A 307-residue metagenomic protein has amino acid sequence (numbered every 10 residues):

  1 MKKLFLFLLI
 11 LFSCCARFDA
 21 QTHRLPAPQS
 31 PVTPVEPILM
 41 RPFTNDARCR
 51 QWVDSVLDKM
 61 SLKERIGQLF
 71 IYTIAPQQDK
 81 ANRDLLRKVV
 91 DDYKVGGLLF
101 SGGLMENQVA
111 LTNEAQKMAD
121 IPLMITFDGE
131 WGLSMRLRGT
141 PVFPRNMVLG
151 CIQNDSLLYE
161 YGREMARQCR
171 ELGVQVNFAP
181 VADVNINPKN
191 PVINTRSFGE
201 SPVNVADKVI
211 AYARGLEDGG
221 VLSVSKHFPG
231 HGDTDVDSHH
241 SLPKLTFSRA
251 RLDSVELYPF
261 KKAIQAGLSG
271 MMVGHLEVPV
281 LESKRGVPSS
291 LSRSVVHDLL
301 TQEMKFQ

Functional and structural regions predicted by a protein language model:
L4-F12: Sec-dependent N-terminal signal peptides
A16-V142: N-terminal hydrophobic targeting/anchoring segments and the immediately downstream early-domain regions of hydrolases
S61, A110-L123, L133-S134, E200 (+1 more regions): Second-shell residues forming the walls of enzyme active-site clefts
Q68-T73, G96-S101, L123-F127, L133-M135 (+5 more regions): Structural recognition of the beta-strand scaffold that forms the well-ordered cores of secreted hydrolase catalytic
M105-L123, Q153-G173: Active-site-adjacent structural elements in enzyme catalytic domains
F143-Q153, S197-G199: A charged helix-plus-loop insertion that forms the helical arch/lid used to bind and gate nucleic-acid substrates
A182-V192: Short, conserved phosphate-binding/catalytic loop or strand-edge motifs used in phosphoryl-/nucleotidyl-transfer
